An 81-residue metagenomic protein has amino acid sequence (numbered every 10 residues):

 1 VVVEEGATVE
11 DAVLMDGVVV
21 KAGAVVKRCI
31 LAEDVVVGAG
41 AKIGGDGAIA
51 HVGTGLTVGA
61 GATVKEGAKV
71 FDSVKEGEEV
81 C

Functional and structural regions predicted by a protein language model:
V1-C81: Left-handed beta-helix
